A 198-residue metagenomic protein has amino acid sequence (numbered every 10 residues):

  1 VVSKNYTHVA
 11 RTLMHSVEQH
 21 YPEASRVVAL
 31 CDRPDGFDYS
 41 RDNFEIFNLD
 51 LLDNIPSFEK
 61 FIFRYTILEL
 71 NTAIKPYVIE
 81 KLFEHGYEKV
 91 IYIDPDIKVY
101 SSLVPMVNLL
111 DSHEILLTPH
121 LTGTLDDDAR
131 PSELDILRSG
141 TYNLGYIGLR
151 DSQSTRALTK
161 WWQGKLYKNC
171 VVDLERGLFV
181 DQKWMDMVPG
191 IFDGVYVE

Functional and structural regions predicted by a protein language model:
V1-E198: Glycosyltransferase catalytic domains, chiefly GT-A lineage
